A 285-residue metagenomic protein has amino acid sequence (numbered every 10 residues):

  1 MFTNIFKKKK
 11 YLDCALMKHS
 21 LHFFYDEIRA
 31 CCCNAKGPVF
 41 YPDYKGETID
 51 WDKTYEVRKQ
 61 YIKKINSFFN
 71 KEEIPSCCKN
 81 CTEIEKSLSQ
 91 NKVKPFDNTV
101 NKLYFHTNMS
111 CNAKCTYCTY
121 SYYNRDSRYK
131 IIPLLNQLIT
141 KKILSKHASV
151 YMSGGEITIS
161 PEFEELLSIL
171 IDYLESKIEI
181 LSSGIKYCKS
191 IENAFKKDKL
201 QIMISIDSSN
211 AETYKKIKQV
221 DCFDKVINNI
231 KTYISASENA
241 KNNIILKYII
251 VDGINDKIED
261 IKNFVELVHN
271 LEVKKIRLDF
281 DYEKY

Functional and structural regions predicted by a protein language model:
F2-L88, F264, V268, E272-Y285: Accessory C-terminal segments flanking Radical SAM cores
A15, K79, N112, T116-T119: Cys/His/Pro-rich metal-binding microdomains
S67-N101, A113, I131-N136: Recognition helices and adjacent regulatory flanks at domain boundaries
K86, T116, Y123: Short functional micro-motifs and their immediate structural scaffolds
T99-S110, T119-I132, S145-S160, I171-C188 (+3 more regions): Core AdoMet radical
K141-I143, N193-K199, S237-N239, H269: Acidic (Asp/Glu)-rich catalytic clusters
E162-S168, C188-K196, K257-I261: Distinct, well-ordered alpha-helical segments
D252-N270: Catalytic cores of alpha/beta
